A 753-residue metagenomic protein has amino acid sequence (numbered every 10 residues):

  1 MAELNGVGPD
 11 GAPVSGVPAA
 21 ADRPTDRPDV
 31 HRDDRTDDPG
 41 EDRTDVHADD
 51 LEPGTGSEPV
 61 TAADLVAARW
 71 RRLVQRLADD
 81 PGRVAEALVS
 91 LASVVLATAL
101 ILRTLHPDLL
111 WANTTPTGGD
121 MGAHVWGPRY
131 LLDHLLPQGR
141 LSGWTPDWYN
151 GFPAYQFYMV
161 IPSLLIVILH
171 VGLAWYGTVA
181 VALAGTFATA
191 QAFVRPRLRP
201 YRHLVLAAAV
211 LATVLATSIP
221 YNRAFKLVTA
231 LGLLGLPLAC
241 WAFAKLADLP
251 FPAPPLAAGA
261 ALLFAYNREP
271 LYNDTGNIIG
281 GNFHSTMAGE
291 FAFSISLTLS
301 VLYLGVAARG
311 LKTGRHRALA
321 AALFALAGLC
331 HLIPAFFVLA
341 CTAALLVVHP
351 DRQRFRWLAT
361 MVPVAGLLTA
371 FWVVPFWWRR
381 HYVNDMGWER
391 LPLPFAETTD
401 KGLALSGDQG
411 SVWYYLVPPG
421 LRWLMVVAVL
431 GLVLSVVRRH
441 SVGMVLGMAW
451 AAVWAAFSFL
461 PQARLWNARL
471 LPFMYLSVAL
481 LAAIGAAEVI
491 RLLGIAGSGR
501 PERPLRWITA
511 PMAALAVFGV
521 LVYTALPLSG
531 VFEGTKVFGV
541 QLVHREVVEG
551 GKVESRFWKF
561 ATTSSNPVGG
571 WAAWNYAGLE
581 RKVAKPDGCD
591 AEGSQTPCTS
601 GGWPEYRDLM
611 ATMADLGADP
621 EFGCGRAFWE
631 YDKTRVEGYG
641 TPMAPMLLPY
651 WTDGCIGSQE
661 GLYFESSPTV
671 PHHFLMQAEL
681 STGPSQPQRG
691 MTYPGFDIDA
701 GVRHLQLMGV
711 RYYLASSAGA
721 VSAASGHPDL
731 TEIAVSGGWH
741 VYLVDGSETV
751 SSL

Functional and structural regions predicted by a protein language model:
A2-N5, D10, D45, D49 (+8 more regions): Membrane-embedded transmembrane-helix bundle of lipid-linked glycan/lipid transferases
N5, D10, S15-V60, D64: Asp/Glu-rich intrinsically disordered low-complexity tracts
Q138-R140, R635-G638, V750-S752: Short, solvent-exposed loop/turn elements at domain surfaces
P270-T275, V531-G534, G638-A644, Q659-G661 (+3 more regions): Short, solvent-exposed loop/turn and secondary-structure capping segments
F337-V338, F376, D385, V636-G640 (+1 more regions): Extracytoplasmic/secreted cell-surface and envelope-processing proteins
R469, G623, A644, G709 (+1 more regions): Residues that flank catalytic or metal-binding motifs in active/ligand-binding sites
P604, D608-V670, Y742: Short periplasmic/luminal acceptor-recognition loop of GT-C membrane glycosyltransferases, typified by
G654, Q659-S751: A cross-kingdom signal targeting lumenal/periplasmic-facing segments of multi-pass membrane and secretory-pathway
